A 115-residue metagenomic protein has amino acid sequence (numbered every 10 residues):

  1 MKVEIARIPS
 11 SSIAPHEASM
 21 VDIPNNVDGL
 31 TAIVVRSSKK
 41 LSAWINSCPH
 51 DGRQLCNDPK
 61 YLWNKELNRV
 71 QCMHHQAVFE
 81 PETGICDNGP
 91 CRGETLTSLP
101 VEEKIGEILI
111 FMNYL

Functional and structural regions predicted by a protein language model:
M1-W63, E80-P81, T95-L115: N-terminal pre-ligand scaffold of iron-sulfur
C56-N88: Mid-chain, well-packed structural core segment of small domains
C91-R92: Functionally engaged cysteine thiol sites
